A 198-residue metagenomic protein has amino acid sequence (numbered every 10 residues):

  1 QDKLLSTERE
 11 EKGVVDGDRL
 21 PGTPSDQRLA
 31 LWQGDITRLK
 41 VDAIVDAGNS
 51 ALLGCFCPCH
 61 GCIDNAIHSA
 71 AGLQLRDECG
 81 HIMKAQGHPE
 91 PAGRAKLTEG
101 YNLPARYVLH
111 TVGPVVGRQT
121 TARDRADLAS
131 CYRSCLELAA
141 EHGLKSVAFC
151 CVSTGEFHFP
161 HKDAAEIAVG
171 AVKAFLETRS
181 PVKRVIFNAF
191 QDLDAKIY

Functional and structural regions predicted by a protein language model:
Q1-Y198: Macrodomain-like recognition of ADP-ribose-binding/processing modules
